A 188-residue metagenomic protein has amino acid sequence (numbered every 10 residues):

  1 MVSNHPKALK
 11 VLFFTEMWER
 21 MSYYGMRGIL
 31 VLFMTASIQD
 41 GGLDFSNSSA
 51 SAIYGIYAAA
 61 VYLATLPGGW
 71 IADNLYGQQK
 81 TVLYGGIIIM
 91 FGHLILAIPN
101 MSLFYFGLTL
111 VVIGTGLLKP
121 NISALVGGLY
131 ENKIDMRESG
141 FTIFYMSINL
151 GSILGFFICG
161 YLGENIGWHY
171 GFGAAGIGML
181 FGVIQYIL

Functional and structural regions predicted by a protein language model:
M1-Y24, I29: Cytosolic juxtamembrane N-terminal segment immediately preceding the first transmembrane helix of multi-pass
G28-S49: Short amphipathic helix-loop junctions that connect adjacent transmembrane helices in Major Facilitator Superfamily/SLC
M34-T35, I71-D73, I158-G167: Interfacial helix-cap and linker-helix signal at transmembrane-aqueous boundaries of multi-pass secondary transporters
S51-D73, K119, I153: Central cavity-lining transmembrane alpha-helices of secondary-active solute carriers, predominantly the Major
V61, M136-E164, Y170-G182, Y186: Glycine-rich segments within core transmembrane alpha-helices of 12-TM secondary carriers
N74-G86, K133: Cytoplasmic membrane-interface "Motif A"-like loop-to-helix N-cap segments of 12-TM Major Facilitator Superfamily
Y84-Y105: C-terminal ends and interior cores of transmembrane alpha-helices in multi-pass membrane transporters/permeases
L117-E131: Intracellular juxtamembrane helix-capping segments at the cytosolic ends of symmetry-related transmembrane helices
